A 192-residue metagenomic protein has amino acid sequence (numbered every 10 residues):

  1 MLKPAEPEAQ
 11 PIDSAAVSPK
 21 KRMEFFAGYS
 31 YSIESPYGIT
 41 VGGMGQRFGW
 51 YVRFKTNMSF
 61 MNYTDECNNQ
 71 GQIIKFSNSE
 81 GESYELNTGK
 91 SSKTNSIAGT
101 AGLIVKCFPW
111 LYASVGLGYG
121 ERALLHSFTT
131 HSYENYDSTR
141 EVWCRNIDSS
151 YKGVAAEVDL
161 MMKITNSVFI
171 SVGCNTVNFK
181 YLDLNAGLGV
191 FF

Functional and structural regions predicted by a protein language model:
L2-G71, N185, G189-F191: Short glycine/proline- and aromatic-enriched beta-strand/turn motifs that initiate or cap beta-hairpins
G45-F60, D65-C67, N78-F192: Outer-membrane beta-barrel transmembrane domain signature
